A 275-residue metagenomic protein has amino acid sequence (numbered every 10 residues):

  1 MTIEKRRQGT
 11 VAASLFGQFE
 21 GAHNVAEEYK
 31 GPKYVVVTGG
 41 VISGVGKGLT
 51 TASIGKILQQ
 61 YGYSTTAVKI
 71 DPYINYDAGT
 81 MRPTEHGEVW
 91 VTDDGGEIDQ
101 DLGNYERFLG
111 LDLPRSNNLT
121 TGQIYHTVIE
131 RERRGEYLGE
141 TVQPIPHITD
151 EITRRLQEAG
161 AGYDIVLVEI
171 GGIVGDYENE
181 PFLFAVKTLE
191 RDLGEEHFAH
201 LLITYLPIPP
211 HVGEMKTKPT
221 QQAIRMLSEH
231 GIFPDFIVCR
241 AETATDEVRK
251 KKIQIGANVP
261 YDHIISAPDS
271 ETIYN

Functional and structural regions predicted by a protein language model:
T2-G9, L15-N275: Flexible phosphate-sensing "switch/lid" loops adjacent to ATP/NTP-binding sites across phosphate-transfer
